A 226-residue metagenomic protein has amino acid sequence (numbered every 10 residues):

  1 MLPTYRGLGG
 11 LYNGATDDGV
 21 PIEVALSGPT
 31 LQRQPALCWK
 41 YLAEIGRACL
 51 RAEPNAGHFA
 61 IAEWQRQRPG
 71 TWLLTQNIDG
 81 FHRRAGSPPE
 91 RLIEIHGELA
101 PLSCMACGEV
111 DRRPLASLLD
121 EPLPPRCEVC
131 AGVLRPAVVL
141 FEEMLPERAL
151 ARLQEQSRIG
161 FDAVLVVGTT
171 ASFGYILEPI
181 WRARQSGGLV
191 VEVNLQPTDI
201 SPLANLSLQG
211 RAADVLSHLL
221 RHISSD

Functional and structural regions predicted by a protein language model:
M1-D226: Conserved catalytic core of sirtuin-type NAD+-dependent deacylases
